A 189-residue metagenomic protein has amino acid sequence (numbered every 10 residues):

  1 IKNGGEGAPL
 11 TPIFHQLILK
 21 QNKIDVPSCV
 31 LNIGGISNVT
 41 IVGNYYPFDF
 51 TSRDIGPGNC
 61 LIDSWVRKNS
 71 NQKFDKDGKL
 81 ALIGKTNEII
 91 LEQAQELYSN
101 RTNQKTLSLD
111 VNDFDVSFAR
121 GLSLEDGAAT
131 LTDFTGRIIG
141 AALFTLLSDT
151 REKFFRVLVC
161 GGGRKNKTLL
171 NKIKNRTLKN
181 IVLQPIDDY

Functional and structural regions predicted by a protein language model:
K2-Q16, Q21, C29-R101: Glycine-rich phosphate-binding loop plus the immediately following alpha-helix
D25: Small-residue (GG/TT-enriched) beta-loop-alpha framework at ligand/catalytic clefts
C29-L31, L158, Q184: Hydrophobic/aromatic beta-strand patches that form the interior of the parallel beta-sheet core in alpha/beta enzyme
I33-G35, F155-K165: Glycine-rich beta-strand-to-loop/alpha-helix junction loops that act as flexible
I36, G58, R164-K165, D188-Y189: Short, glycine-/Ser/Thr-/acidic-enriched flexible segments
T51-I55, K179-D187: Short hydrophobic/aromatic-enriched beta-strand-loop microsegments
N71-R156, N166-K174, L178-I181: A contiguous, well-structured pocket-lining segment that forms one wall/lid of small-molecule binding clefts in soluble
D133, I186-Y189: Glycine-rich phosphate-binding/hydrolytic loop that grips phosphoryl groups
